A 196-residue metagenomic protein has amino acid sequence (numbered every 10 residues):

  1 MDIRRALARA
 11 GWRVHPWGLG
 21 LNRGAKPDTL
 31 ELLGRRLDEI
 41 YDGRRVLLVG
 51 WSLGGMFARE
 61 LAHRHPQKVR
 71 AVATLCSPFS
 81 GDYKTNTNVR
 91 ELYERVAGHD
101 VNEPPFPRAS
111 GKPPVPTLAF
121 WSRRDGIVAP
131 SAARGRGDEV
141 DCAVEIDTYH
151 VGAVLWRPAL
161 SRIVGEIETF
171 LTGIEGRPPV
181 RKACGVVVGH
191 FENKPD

Functional and structural regions predicted by a protein language model:
D2, R9, R13-W17, K26-P116 (+1 more regions): Serine-dependent carboxylesterase/thioesterase catalytic core of lipase-like alpha/beta-hydrolase/SGNH enzymes
I3, A129-R136: Short alpha-helix in the alpha/beta-hydrolase fold that links the catalytic acid
K26, Y149-P158: Catalytic histidine-centered segment of alpha/beta-hydrolase-like enzymes
L30, L155-E168: Post-His helix in hydrolase/transferase enzymes
L37, I163-E175: Short, hydrophobic alpha-helical segments
S122-V128, V151: Acidic catalytic loop of the alpha/beta-hydrolase fold
D138-A153: Catalytic histidine neighborhood in serine/cysteine hydrolases with alpha/beta-hydrolase-type architecture
G173-D196: Alpha/beta-hydrolase-fold serine-hydrolase catalytic core, especially in secreted/extracellular enzymes
